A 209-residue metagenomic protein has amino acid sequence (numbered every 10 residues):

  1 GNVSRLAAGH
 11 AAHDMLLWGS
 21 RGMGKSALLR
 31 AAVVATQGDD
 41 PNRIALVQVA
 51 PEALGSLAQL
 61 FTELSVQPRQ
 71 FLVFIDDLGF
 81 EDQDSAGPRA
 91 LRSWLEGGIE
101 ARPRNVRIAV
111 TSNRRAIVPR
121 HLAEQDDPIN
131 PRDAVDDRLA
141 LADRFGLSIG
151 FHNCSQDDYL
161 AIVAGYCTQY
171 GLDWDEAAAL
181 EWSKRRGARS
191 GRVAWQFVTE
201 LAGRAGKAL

Functional and structural regions predicted by a protein language model:
N2-A8: Pre-Walker A adenine-sensing motif
G9-L29: Walker A/P-loop nucleotide-binding motif
R30-V34: A conserved segment at the C-terminal end of the G1
A35-R69, F80-D84: AAA+/P-loop NTPase substrate/partner-engagement loops
Q37-G38, V66, G79-P128, D133: Conserved catalytic/switch belt of AAA+ P-loop NTPases
I75-D76: Hydrophobic residues in beta-strands of the RecA-like P-loop NTPase core, especially within AAA+ ATPase
S112, P128-L139, G146-Y159: Conserved AAA+ ATPase "SRH/arginine-finger" region at the nucleotide-binding site
H152-L209: C-terminal alpha-helical "lid" subdomain
